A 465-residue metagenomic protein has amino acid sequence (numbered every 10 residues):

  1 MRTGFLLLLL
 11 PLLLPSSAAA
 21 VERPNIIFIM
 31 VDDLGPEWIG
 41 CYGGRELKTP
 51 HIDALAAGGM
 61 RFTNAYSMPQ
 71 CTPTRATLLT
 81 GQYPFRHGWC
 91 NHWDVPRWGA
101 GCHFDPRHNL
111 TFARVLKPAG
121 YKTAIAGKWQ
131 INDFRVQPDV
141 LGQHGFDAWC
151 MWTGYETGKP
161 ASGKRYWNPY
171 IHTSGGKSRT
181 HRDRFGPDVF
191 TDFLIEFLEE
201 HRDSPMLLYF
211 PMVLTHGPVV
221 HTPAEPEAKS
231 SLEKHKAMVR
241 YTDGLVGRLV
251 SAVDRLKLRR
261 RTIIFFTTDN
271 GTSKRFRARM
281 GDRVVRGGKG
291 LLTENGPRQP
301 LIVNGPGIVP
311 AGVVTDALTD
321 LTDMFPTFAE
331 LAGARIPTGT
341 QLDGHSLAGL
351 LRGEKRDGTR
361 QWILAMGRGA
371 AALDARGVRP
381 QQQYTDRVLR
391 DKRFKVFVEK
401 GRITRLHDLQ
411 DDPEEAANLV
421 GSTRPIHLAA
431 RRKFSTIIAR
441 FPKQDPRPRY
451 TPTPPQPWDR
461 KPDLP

Functional and structural regions predicted by a protein language model:
G4-P15: Bacterial N-terminal signal peptides
A18-E399, T404, L409, P413-A439 (+1 more regions): Formylglycine-dependent sulfatase
